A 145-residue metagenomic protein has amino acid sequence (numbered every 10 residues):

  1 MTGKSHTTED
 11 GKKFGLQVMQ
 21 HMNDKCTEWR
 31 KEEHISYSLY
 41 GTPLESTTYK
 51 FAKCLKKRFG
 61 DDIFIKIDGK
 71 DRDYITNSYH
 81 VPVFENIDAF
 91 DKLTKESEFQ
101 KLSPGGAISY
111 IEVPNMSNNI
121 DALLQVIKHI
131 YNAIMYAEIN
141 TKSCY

Functional and structural regions predicted by a protein language model:
M1-Y145: Long, C-terminal-biased catalytic regions of enzyme "large/alpha" subunits
